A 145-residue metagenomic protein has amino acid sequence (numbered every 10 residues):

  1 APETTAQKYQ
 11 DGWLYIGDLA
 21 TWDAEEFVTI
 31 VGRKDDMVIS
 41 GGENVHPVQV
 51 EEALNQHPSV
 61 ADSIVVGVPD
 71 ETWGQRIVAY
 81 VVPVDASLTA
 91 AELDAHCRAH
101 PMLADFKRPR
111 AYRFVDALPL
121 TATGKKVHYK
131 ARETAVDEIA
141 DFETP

Functional and structural regions predicted by a protein language model:
A1: Active-site glycine/GP-rich loop and adjacent strand/helix microenvironment that borders small-molecule binding pockets
T4-G12, L19-K107, G124, K130: AMP-binding/adenylate-forming catalytic core of the ANL superfamily
L14-I16, R113-F114: Short, small/polar residue-rich loop motifs at catalytic or cofactor-binding pockets
M102-K126, T144-P145: AMP-binding/adenylate-forming catalytic domain of the ANL superfamily
E133-P145: Acidic/polar alpha-helix N-cap and adjacent early helical turns within long charge-rich amphipathic helices/linkers
